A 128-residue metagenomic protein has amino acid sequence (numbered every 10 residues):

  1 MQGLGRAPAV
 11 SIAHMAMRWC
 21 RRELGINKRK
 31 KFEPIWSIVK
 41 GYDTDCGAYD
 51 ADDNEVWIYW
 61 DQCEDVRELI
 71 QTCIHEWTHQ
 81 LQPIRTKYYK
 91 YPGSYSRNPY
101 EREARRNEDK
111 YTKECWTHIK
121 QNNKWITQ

Functional and structural regions predicted by a protein language model:
M1-L4: Acidic/histidine-rich, surface-exposed loop or edge segments in extracytoplasmic proteins
A7-K30: Zn2+-dependent metallopeptidase catalytic core
A9-A13, V66, I70, S96 (+1 more regions): Hydrophobic (often cysteine-bearing) scaffold residues that line and stabilize catalytic clefts of nucleotide/cofactor
R22-K31, T86-K87, C115-N122: Surface-exposed helix-capping loop/turn segments at secondary-structure junctions
I35-W57, E64-R67: Catalytic zinc-binding patch centered on the HExxH motif and its immediate surroundings that defines zinc-dependent
V56-C73, S94-S96: Short pre-active-site segment immediately N-terminal to the catalytic Zn-binding motif
W77-S94: Catalytic Zn2+-binding segment of zinc metalloproteases
P92-K124: Post-HExxH zinc-binding segment in Zn-dependent metallohydrolases
